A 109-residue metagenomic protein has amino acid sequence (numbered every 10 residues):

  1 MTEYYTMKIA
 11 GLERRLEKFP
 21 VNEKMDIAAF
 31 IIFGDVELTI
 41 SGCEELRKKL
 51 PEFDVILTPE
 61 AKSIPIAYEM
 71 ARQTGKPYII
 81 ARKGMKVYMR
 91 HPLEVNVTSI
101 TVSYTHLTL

Functional and structural regions predicted by a protein language model:
M1-E52: Active-site-facing substrate-recognition patch
I40-S41, I100-Y104: Short gly/ser/thr-rich secondary-structure transition/capping motifs
V55-V102: Glycine-rich, small/polar surface segments that engage phosphate groups of diverse ligands
T105-L109: Conserved small/polar residues in nucleotide/adenosyl-binding loops
